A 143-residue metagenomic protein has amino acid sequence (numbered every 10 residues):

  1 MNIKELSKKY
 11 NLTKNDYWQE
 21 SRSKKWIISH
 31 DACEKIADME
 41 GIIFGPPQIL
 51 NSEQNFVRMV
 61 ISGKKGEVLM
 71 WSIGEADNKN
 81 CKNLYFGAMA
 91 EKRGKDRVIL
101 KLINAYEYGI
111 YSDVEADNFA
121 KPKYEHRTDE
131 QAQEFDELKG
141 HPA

Functional and structural regions predicted by a protein language model:
M1-A143: Polyanion-binding surfaces on beta-sheet-dominated domains and ring/shell assemblies
